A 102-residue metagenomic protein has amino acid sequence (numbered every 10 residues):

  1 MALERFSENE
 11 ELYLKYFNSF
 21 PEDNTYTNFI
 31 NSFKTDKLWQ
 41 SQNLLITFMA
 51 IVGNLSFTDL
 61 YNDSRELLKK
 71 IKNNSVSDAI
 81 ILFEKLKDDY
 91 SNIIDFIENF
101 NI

Functional and structural regions predicted by a protein language model:
M1-T47, I51-N54, S77-N101: Long, amphipathic alpha-helical coiled-coil segments characteristic of histidine-phosphotransfer scaffolds
D63-K72: Hydrophobic, amphipathic alpha-helical faces that serve as interaction scaffolds
